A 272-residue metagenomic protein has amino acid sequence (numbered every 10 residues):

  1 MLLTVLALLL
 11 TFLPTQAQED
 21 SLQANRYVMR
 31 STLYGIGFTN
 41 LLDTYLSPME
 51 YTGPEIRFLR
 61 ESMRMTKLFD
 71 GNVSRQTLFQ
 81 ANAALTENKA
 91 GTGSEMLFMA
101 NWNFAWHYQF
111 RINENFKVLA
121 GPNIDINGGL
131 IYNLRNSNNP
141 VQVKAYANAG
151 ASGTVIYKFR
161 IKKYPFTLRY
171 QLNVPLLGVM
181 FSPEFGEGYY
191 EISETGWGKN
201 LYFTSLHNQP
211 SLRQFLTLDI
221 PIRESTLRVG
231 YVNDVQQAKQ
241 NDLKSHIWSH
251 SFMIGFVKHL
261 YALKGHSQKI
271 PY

Functional and structural regions predicted by a protein language model:
Q18-Q76: Short glycine/proline- and aromatic-enriched beta-strand/turn motifs that initiate or cap beta-hairpins
A24-T32, F69-T77, E114-P122, K162-L168 (+2 more regions): Outer-envelope beta-barrel architecture signal
I36-L42, A81-E87, I124-Y132, L172-M180 (+3 more regions): Transmembrane beta-strands of outer-membrane beta-barrel pores
D43-Y51, T86-S94, N136-V143, N200-T204 (+2 more regions): Extracellular loop and loop/strand-boundary signature of outer-membrane beta-barrel proteins
E50-L59, S94-W102, F116, V141-A151 (+2 more regions): Residues that define the transmembrane beta-barrel architecture of outer-membrane proteins
F58-T66, A100-Y108, P122, A151-Y157 (+3 more regions): Residues on the lipid-exposed face of transmembrane beta-strands in outer-membrane beta-barrel proteins
N138-E224: Outer-membrane beta-barrel transmembrane domain signature
P165, Q171, F181-P183, Y202 (+1 more regions): Predominantly the C-terminal beta-signal and adjacent terminal strand-loop region of outer-membrane beta-barrel
